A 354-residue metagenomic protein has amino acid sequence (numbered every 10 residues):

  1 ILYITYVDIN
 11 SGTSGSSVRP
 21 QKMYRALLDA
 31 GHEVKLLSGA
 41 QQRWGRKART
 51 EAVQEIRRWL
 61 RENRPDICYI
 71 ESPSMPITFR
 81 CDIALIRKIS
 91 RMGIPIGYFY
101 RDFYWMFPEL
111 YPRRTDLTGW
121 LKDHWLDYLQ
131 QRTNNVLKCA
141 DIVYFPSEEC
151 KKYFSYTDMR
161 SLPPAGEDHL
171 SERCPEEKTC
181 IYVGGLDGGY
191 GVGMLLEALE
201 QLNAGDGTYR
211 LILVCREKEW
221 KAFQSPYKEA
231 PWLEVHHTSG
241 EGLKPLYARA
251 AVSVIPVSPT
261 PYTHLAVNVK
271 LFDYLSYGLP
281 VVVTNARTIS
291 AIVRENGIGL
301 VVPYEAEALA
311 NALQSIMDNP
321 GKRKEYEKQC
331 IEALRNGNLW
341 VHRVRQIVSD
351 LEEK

Functional and structural regions predicted by a protein language model:
L2, L170-E200, L211-I212: Conserved donor-binding/catalytic core segment of Leloir-type glycosyltransferases
R58-D82, G93-F99: Short N-terminal targeting/anchoring amphipathic segment
A84-R91, M106, T115-I142: Membrane-proximal helix-turn-helix segments that form the acceptor-binding/catalytic region of lipid-linked
Q130-S171: Donor nucleotide-sugar binding/catalytic pocket of nucleotide-sugar-dependent glycosyltransferases
Y190, L243-L246, S253-L275, V283-A291: Nucleotide-sugar-dependent
K221-R249: Nucleotide-activated donor-binding/catalytic signature segment of Leloir-type glycosyltransferases, i.e., the conserved
E295-E307, S315-G321: Conserved acidic donor-binding segment of nucleotide-sugar-dependent glycosyltransferases
Y304, D318-L351: A charged, aromatic-enriched C-terminal amphipathic alpha-helix characteristic of glycosyltransferases across folds
